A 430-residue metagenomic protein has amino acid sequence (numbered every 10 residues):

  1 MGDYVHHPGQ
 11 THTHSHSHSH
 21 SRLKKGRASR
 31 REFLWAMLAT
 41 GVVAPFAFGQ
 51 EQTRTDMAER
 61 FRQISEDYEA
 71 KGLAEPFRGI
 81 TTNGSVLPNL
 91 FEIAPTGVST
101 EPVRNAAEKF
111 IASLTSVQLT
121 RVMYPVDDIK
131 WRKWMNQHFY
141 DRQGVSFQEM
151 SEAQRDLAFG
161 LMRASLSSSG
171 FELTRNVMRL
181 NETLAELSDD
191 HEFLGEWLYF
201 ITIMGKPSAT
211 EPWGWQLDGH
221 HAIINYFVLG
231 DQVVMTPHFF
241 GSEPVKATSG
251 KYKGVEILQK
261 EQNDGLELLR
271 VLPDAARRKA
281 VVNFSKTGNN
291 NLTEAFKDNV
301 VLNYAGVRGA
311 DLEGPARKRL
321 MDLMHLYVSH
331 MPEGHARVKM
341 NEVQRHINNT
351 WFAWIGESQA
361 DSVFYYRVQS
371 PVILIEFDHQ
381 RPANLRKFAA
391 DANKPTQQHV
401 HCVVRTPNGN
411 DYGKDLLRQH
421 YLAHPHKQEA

Functional and structural regions predicted by a protein language model:
M1-V42: N-terminal secretory signal peptides
V5-H6, H12, S29, A44 (+4 more regions): Polar low-complexity intrinsically disordered regions enriched in Ser/Thr and small residues
E51-A112, M123-P125, R132-S167, F171-A430: A cross-kingdom marker for long, charged
